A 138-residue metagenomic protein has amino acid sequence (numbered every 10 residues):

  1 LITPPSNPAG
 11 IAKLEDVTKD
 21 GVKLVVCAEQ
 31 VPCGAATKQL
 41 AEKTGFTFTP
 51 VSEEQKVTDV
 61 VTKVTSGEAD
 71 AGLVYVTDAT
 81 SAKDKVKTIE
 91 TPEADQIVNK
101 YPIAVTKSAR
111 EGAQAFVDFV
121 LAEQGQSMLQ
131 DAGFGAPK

Functional and structural regions predicted by a protein language model:
I2-K138: Exported/periplasmic ABC-transporter solute-binding proteins
